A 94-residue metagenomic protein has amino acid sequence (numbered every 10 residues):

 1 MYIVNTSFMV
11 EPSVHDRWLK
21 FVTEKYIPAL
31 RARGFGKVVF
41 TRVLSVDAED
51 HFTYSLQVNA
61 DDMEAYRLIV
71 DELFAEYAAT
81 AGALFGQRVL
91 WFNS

Functional and structural regions predicted by a protein language model:
Y2-M9, T41-D71: Short, well-ordered beta-strand segments in beta-rich or mixed alpha/beta enzyme and ligand-binding folds
S13, E64, E76: Short alpha-helical
V14-F40, A78: Short amphipathic alpha-helical segments
V22-T23, F35-K37, Q57, L73 (+1 more regions): Short, charged/polar low-complexity linear motifs in solvent-exposed/disordered segments
P28-G34, D62-Y66, T80-F85: Glycine-rich loops and low-complexity Gly/Arg-rich segments that provide flexible linkers or classic glycine-based
V39-F52, A79-S94: Glycine-rich beta-strand-turn "strand-cap" elements at beta-sheet edges
L68-T80: Intrinsically disordered, low-complexity terminal tails and linkers in eukaryotic proteins, enriched in charged/polar
